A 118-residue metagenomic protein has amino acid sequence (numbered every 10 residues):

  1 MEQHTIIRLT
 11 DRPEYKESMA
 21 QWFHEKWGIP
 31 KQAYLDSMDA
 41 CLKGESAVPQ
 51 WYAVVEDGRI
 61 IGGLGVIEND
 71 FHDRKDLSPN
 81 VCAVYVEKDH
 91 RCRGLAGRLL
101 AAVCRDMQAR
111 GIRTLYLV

Functional and structural regions predicted by a protein language model:
M1-E17: Conserved N-terminal entry element of GNAT/NAT acetyltransferase domains
P13, A20-A33: Helix-loop element at the rim of GNAT/NAT acetyltransferase active sites that forms part of the acceptor-substrate
S18-W22, S37, R98, A102: Alpha-helical elements of Rossmann-like donor-binding domains used by nucleotide-donor carbohydrate transfer enzymes
G28-V55, G65: Active-site rim helix/loop that mediates acceptor-substrate recognition in acyltransferases
A53, R59-N69, N80, Y85: Conserved beta-strand in the GNAT
R74-D76: Gly/Ser-enriched beta-turn/beta-hairpin loop segments
A83-V86, C92-R105: Conserved acetyl-CoA-binding loop-helix of GNAT-fold acetyltransferases
M107-V118: Conserved GNAT acetyl-CoA-binding A-motif
